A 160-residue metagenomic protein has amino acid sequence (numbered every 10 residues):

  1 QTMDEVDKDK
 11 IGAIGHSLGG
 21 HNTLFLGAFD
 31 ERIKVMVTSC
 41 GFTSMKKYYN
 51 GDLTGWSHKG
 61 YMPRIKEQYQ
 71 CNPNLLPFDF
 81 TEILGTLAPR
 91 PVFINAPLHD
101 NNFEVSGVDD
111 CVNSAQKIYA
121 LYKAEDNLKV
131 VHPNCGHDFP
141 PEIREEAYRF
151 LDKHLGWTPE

Functional and structural regions predicted by a protein language model:
Q1-S17, I33: Gly/Ser-rich "nucleophile elbow"/oxyanion-hole loop immediately N-terminal to the catalytic nucleophile in hydrolases
K8-K10, E31-V35, A88-V92, D126: Loop/turn elements at helix/coil->beta-strand transitions in domains of secreted/extracellular proteins
I14, S39-C40, N95, P133: Alpha/beta-hydrolase-fold catalytic nucleophile elbow
S17, F42, L98: Flexible, active-site-proximal loop/turn residues at the rims of small-molecule/cofactor binding pockets and catalytic
G20-E31: Short glycine-enriched nucleophile-adjacent loop and the immediately C-terminal alpha-helix near the catalytic center
T38-I83, P89, N102-V112, A120-A124: Mobile cap/lid helix-loop segments that gate and shape the active-site cleft of serine hydrolases
A88-S106, P133-G136: Conserved strand-to-loop "acid loop" that flanks and positions the catalytic carboxylate
V112-E160: C-terminal catalytic histidine-bearing segment of alpha/beta-hydrolase fold enzymes
